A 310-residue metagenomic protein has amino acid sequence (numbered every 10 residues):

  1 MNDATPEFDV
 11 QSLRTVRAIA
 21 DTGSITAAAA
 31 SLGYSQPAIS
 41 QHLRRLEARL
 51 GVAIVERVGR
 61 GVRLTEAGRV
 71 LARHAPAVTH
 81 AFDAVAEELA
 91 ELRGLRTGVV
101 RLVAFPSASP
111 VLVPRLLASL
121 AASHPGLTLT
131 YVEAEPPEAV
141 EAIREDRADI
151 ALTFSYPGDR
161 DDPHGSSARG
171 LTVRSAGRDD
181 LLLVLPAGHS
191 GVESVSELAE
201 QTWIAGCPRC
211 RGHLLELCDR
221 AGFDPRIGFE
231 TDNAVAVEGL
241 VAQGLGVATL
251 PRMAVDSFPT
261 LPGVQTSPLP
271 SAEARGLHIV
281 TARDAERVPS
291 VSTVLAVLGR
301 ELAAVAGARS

Functional and structural regions predicted by a protein language model:
R17-G33: Short helix-boundary/capping micro-motifs
E47-R69: A short LG(V/I)-centered, amphipathic sequence patch enriched for acidic residue(s) preceding the LG motif
T97-D161, T231: Central regulatory/effector-binding core of bacterial HTH transcription factors
L112, V264-S310: A late-sequence structural motif
E135-V140, R144-A148, F154, R209-Q265: Hydrophobic hinge/microswitch elements
F154, V184-L185, V195, E200-A221 (+2 more regions): Secondary-structure junction motif
D162, S166-R174, D179, V235-D284: Beta-alpha-beta core module
G165-W203: Flexible hinge/capping segments at coil-to-helix
